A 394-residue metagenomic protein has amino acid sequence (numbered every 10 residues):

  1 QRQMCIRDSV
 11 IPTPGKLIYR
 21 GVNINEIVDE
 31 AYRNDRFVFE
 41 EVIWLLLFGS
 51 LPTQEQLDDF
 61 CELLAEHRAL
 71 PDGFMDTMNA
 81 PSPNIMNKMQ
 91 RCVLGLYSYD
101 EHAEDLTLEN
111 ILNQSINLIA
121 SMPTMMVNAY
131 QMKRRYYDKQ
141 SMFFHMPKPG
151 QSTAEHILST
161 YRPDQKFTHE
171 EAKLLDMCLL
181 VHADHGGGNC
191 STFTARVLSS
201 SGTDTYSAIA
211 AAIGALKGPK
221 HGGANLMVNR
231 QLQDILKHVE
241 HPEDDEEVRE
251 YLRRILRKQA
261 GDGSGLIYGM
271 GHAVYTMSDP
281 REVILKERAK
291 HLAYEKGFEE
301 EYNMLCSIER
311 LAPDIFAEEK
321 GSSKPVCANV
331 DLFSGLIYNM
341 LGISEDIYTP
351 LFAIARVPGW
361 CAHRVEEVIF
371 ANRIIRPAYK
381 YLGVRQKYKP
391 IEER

Functional and structural regions predicted by a protein language model:
Q1-R394: Non-transmembrane, aqueous-exposed alpha-helical and coiled segments at domain scale
